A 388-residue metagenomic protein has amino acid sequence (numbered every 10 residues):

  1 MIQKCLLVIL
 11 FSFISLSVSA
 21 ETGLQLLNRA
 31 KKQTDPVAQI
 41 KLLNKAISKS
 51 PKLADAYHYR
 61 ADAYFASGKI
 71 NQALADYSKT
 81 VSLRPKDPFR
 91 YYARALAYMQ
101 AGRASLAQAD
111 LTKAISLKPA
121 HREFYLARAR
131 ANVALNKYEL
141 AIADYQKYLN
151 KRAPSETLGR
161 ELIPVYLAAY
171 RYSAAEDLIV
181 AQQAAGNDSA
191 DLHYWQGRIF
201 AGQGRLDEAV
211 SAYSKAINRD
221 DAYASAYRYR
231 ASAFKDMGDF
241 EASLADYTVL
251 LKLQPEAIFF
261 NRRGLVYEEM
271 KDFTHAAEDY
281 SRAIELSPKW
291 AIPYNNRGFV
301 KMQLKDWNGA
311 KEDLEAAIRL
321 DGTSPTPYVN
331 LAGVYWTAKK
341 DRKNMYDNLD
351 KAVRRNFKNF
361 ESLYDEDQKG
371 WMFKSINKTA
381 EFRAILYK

Functional and structural regions predicted by a protein language model:
S17-Y59, F65-N71, A75: N-terminal leader/linker segments that initiate helical-solenoid repeat arrays
T22-G23, A54-D55, P88-F89, R122-E123 (+7 more regions): Helix-start (N-cap) detector for alpha-helical repeat units in TPR-like alpha-solenoids, especially tetratricopeptide
G23-L24, R355-K388: Terminal, low-structured helical/coil segments at or just beyond the last alpha-helical repeat
T34, H58, F65, Y92 (+12 more regions): Position-specific recognition of the canonical hydrophobic site in helix A of tetratricopeptide repeat
P51, P85, P119, A153 (+6 more regions): Short coil turns that delineate tetratricopeptide repeat
